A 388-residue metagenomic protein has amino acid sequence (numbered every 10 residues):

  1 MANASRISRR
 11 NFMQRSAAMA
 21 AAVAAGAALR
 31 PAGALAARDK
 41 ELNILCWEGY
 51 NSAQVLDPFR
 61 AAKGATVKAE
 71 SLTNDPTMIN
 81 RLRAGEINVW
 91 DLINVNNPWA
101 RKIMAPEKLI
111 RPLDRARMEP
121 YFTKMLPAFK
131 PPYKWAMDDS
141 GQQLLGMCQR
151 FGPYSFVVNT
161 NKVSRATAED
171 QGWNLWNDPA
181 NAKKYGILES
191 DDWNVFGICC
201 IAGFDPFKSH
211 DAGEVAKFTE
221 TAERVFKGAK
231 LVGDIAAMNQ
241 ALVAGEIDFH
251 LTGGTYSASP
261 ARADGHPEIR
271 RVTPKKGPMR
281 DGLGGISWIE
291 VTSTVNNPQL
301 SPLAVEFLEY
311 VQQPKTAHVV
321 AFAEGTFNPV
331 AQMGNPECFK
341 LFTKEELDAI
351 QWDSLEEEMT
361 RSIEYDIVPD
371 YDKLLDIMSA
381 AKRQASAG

Functional and structural regions predicted by a protein language model:
M1-N11, A20, A32-G33: N-terminal secretory signal peptides
L35-I103: Early extracytoplasmic/lumenal segment of secretory-pathway proteins
N88-I93, R111-V157: A structural signal for short loop-to-beta-strand junctions that line the ligand-binding cleft of periplasmic/secreted
K102, I187-S190, N194-C199, F207-P274: Ligand-binding pocket segment of bilobal, Venus flytrap-like solute-binding proteins
K162-D170, F204-S209, P298-A304: Short helix-loop capping/hinge motifs at secondary-structure junctions, enriched in acidic/polar residues
N174-D191, D205-P206: Short loop->beta-strand "edge-of-pocket" segments that line small-molecule binding or catalytic clefts across diverse
E290-E358: Mature extracytoplasmic/periplasmic domains
A349-G388: Conserved C-terminal helix/tail region of periplasmic/extracytoplasmic solute-binding proteins
